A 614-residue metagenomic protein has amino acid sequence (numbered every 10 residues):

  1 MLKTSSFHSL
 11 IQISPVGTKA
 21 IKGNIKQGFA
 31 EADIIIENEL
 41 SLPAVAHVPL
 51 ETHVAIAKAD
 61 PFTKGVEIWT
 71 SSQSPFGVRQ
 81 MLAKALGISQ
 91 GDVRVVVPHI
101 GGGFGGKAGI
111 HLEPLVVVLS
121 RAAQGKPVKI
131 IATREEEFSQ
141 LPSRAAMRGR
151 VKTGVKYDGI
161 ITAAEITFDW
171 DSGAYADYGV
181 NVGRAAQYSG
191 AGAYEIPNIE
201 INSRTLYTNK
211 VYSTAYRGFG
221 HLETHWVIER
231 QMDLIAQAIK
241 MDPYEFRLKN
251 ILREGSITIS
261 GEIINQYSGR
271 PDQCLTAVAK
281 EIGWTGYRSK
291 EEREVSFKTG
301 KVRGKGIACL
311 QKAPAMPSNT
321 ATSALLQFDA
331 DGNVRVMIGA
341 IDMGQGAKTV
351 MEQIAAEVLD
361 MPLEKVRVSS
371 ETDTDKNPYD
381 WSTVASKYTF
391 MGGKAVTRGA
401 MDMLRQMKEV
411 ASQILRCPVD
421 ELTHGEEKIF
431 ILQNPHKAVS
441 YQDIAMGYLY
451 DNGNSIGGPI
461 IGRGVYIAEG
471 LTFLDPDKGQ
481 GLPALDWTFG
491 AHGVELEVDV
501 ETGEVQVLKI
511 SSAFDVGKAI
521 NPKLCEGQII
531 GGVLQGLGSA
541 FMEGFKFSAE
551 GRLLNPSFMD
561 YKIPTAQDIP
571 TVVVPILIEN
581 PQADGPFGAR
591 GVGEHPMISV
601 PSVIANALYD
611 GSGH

Functional and structural regions predicted by a protein language model:
M1-A513, Y609-S612: Structural alpha/beta core scaffold segments of enzyme domains
Q124, V278, K523, G527-D560: Active-site "cap" helix and flanking loop/linker of ATP-utilizing ligase/carboxylase catalytic domains
F219, T383, K387, I578 (+1 more regions): Amphipathic, heptad-repeat alpha-helical segments used for oligomerization and assembly
G300-P314, L553-V573: A glycine-rich dinucleotide-binding beta-alpha-beta segment and adjacent secondary-structure elements that constitute
E364-S370, P564-R590: Generic long, charged, amphipathic alpha-helical segments
G392, P522, G591-E594: Short histidine-centered catalytic/ligand-binding loop motif
V498, G538, E543, V592-S612: C-terminal substrate/ligand-recognition segments
G517-N521: Cytochrome P450 core scaffold surrounding the K-helix E-X-X-R motif and the conserved "meander" helix-loop region
